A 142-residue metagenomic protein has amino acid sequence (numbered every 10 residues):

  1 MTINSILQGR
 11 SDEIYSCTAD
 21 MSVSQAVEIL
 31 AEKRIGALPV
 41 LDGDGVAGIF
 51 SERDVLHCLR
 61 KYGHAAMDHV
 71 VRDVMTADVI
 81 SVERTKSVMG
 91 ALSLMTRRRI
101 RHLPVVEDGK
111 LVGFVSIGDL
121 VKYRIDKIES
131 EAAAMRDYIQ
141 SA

Functional and structural regions predicted by a protein language model:
M1-A47: A positional/architectural concept
M1-D12, S51-S81, S87-T96, I117-A142: Tandem CBS (Bateman) regulatory domains
S16-R34, S81-R99, V106: The conserved cystathionine-beta-synthase
M21-E32, K61-V74, G109: Short, charge-rich amphipathic segments
L30-K33, L38-D54, M95, L103-G118: A glycine-centered beta-loop-beta connector
A77-D78, R101-G113, I139-A142: Short flexible/disordered coil segments
